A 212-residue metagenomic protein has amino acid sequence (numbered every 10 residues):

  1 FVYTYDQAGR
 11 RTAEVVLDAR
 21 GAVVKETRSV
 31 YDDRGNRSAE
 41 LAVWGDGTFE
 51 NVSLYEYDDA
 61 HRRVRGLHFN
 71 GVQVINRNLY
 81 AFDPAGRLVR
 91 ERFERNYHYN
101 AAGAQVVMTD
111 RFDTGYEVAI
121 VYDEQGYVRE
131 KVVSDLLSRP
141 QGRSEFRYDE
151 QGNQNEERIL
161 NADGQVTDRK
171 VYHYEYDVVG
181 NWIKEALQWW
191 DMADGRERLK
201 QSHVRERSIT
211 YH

Functional and structural regions predicted by a protein language model:
F1-H212: Buried hydrophobic residues that stabilize the cores of well-folded domains
